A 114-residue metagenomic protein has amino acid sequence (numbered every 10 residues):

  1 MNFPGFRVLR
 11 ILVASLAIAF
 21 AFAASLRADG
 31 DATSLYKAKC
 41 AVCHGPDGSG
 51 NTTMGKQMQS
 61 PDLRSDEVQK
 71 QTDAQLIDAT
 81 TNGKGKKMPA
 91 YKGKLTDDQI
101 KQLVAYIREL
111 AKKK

Functional and structural regions predicted by a protein language model:
M1-G30, K112-K114: N-terminal export/targeting leaders of redox proteins
N2, L35-H44, L63-K70: Phosphate-binding glycine-rich loops and adjacent basic patches that engage nucleotide phosphates, nucleic-acid
P4-R7, A24, S34-Y36, T81 (+2 more regions): Short alpha-helical segments used as structural interaction elements across diverse proteins
R7-A14, C43, T72, V104: Generic alpha-helix initiation/capping and coil-helix boundary signal
R7-R10, K37-K39, R64, R108: Basic side chains
F20-L35, N51, D66-Q69: Electrostatic cytochrome c docking/interface patches
G30-Q59, N82-K87, E109-K114: Periplasmic/extracellular electron-transfer cofactor-ligation site, primarily the c-type cytochrome heme-c attachment
Q57-L110: Extracytoplasmic electron-transfer domains, predominantly the class I c-type cytochrome c fold
